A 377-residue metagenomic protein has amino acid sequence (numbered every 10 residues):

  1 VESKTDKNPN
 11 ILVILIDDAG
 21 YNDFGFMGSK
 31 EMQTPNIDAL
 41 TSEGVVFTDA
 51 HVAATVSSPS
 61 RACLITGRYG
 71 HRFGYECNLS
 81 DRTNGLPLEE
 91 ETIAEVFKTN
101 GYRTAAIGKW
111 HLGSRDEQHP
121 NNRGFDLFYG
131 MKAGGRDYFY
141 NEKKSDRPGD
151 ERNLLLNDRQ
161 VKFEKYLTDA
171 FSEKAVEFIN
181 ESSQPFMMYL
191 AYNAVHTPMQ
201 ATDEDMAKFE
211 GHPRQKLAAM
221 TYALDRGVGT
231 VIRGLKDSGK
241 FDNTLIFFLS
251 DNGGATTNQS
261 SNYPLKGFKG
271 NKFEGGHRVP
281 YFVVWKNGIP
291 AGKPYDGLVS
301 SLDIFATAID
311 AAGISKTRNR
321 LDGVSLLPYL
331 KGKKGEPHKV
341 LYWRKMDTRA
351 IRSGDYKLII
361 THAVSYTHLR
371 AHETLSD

Functional and structural regions predicted by a protein language model:
V1-L369: Formylglycine-dependent sulfatase
H368, L375-D377: Single conserved hydrophobic/aromatic residue that forms the stacking wall/gate of nucleotide- or nucleobase-binding
